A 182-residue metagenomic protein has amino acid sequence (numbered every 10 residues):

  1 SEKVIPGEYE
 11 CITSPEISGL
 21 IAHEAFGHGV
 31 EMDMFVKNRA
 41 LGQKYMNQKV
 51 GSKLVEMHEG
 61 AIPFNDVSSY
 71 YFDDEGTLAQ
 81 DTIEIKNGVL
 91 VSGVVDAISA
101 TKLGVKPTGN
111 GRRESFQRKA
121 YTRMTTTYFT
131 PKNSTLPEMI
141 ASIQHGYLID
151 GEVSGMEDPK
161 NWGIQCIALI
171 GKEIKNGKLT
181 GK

Functional and structural regions predicted by a protein language model:
S1-A25, G29, S92: Internal alpha/beta scaffold segment
E2-V4, D33-M34, Y147-G151: Residue-level signal for secondary-structure boundary elements
K3, E10, S14, D33 (+2 more regions): Catalytic cores of large soluble enzymes that bind and process phosphate-bearing ligands
I21-F26, L41, L136-M139: Generic structural signal of hydrophobic/aromatic residues within well-ordered alpha-helices of folded domains
E31-V50: Amphipathic alpha-helical
Y45-K182: Dual-mode signal for accessory low-complexity, basic/Gly-rich regions
